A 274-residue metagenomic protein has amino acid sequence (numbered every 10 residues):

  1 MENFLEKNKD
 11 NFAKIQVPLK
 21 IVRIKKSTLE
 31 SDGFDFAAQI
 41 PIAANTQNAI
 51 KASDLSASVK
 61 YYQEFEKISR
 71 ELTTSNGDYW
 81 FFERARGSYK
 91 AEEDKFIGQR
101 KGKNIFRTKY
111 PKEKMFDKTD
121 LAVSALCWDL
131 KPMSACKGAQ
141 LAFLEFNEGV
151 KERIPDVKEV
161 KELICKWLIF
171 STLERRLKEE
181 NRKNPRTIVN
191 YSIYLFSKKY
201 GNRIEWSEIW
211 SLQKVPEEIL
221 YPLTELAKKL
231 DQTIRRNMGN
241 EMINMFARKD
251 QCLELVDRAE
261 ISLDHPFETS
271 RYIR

Functional and structural regions predicted by a protein language model:
N3-R274: Accessory terminal alpha-helical modules
